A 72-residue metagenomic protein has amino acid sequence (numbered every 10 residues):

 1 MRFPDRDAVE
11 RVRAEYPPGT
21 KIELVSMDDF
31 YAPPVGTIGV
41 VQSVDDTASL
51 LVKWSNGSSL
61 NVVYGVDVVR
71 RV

Functional and structural regions predicted by a protein language model:
M1-V72: Basic/aromatic-rich interaction segments and small domains that mediate binding to polyanionic partners
